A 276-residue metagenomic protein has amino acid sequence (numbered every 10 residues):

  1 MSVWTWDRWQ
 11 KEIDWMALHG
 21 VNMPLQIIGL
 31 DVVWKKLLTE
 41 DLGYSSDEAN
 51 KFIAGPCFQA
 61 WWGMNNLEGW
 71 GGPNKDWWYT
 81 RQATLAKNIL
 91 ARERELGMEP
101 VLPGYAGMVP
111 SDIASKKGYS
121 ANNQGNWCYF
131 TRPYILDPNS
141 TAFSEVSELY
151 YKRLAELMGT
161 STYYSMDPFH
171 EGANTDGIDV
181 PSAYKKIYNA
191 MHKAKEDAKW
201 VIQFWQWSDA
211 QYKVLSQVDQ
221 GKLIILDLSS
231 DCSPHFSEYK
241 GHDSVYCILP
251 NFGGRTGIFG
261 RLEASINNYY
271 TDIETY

Functional and structural regions predicted by a protein language model:
M1-W6, A17, N22-G29, V33-L67 (+1 more regions): Catalytic-core regions of glycoside hydrolase
